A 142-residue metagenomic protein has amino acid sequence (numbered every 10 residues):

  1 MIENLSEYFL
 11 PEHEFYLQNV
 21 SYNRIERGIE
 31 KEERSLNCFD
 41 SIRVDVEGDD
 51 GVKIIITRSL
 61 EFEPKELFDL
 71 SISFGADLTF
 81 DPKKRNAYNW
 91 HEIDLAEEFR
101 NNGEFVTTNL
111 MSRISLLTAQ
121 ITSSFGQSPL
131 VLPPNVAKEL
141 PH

Functional and structural regions predicted by a protein language model:
M1-N109, S123-H142: N-terminal intrinsically disordered, cationic/polar leader segments that include organellar targeting peptides
L110-M111, L117-T118: Helix-rich interaction surfaces within compact, conserved domain-sized segments that mediate assembly or partner
